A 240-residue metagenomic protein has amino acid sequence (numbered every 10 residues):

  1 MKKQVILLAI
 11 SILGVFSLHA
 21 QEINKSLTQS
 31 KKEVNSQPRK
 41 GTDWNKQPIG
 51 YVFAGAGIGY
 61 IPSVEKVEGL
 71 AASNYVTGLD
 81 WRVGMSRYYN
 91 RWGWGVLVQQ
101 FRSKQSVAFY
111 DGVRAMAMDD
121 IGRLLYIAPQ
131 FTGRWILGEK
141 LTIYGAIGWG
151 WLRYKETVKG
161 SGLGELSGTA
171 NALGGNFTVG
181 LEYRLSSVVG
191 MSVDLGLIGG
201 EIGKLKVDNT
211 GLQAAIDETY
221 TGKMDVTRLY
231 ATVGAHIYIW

Functional and structural regions predicted by a protein language model:
M1-K25: Bacterial Sec-dependent N-terminal signal peptides
G14, H19-A20, A56, Y60 (+2 more regions): Intrinsically disordered, low-complexity serine/threonine-rich segments
Q21-W94, Y230-W240: Short glycine/proline- and aromatic-enriched beta-strand/turn motifs that initiate or cap beta-hairpins
Y60-Y75, Q99-L124, W151-N171, G203-M224: Flexible, solvent-exposed loop segments that connect beta-strands
V83-S161, Y183-L185, V189, V226-W240: Gram-negative (and chloroplast) outer-membrane scaffold detector with strong preference for beta-barrel transmembrane
S103, F177, E182-W240: Predominantly the C-terminal beta-signal and adjacent terminal strand-loop region of outer-membrane beta-barrel
P129, I147-W149, A172-V179, L197: Hydrophobic alpha-helical segments of small multi-pass membrane proteins
G164-R184: A contiguous pocket-lining binding segment that forms or flanks enzyme active sites
